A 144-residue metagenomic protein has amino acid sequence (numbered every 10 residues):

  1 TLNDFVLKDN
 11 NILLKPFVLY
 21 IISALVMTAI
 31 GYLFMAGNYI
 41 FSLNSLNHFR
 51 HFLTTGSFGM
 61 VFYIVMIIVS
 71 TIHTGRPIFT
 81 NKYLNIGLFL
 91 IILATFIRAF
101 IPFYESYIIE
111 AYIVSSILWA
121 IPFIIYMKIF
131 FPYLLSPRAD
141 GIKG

Functional and structural regions predicted by a protein language model:
T1-G144: Hydrophobic alpha-helical transmembrane segments of multi-pass integral membrane proteins
